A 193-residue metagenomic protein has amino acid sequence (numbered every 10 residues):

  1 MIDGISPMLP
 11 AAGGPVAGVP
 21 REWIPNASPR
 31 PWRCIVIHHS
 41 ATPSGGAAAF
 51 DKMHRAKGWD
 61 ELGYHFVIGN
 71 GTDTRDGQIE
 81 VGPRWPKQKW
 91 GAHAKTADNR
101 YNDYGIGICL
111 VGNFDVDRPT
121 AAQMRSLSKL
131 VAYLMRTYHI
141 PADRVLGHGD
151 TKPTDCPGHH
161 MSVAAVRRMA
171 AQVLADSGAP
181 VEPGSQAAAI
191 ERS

Functional and structural regions predicted by a protein language model:
M1-V36, N70-D73, Q78-W85, T96-S193: Basic/polar, cationic surfaces and motifs that engage anionic cell-wall and phosphate/carboxylate ligands
E22-W23, P29-G58: Active-site acidic/histidine clusters and adjacent loop/turn architecture that either coordinate catalytic ions
A47-A49, Q78, G91, A121: Short, solvent-exposed loop/turn and secondary-structure capping segments
L62: Aromatic-lined glycan-binding groove of carbohydrate-active enzymes
K87-K89: Conserved alpha/beta core surface patches that mediate binding of polyanionic ligands
